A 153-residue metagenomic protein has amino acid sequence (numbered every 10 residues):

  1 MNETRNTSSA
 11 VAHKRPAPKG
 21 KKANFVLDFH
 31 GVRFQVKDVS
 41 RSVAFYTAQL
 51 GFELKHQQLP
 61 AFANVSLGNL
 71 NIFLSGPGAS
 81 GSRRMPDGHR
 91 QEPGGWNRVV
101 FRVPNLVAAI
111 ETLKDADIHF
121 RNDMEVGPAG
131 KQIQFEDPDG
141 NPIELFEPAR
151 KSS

Functional and structural regions predicted by a protein language model:
N2-H30, E53-R102, I110-E136, E147-S153: Vicinal oxygen chelate
S42, Y46-T47, L113, G140: Conserved active-site tyrosine of GNAT-family acetyltransferases
P142-L145: Short glycine-/small-residue motifs
